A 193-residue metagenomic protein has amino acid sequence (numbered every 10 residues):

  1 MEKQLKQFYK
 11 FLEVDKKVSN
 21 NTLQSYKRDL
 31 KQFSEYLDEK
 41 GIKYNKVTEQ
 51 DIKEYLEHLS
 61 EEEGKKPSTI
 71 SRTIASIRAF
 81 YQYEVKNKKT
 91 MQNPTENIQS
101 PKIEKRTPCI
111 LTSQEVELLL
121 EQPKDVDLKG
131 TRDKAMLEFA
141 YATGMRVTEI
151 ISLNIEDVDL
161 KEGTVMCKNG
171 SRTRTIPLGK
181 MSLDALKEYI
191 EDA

Functional and structural regions predicted by a protein language model:
M1-A193: Conserved catalytic core of the tyrosine transesterase superfamily
